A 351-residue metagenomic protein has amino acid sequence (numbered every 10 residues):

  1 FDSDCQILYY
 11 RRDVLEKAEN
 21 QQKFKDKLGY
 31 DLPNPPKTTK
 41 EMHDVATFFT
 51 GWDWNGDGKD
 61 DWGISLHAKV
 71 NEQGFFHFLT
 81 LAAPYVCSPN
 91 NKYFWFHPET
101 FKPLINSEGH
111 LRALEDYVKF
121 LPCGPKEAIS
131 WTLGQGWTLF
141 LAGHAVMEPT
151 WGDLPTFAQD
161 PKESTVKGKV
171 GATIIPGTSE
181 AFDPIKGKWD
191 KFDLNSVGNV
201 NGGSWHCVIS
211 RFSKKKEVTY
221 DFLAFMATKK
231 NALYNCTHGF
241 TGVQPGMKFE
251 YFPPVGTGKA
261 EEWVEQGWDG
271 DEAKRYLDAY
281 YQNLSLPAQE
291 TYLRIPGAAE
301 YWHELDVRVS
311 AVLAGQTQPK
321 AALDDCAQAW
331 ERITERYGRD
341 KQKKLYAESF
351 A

Functional and structural regions predicted by a protein language model:
F1-D31, H43, L66-P98, V197-S210 (+2 more regions): Periplasmic solute-binding protein
V14-K25, P122-C123, V166, F212-T219: Short helix-loop capping/hinge motifs at secondary-structure junctions, enriched in acidic/polar residues
L15, E41-F49, G134-H144, E148 (+2 more regions): Short helices/loops that flank or line small-molecule/ion binding pockets
L28-T38, A311-D325: Short, charged, surface-exposed loops that flank catalytic or proteolytic processing sites
T39-T50, H77, P84-L133, G171-E180: Glycine-centered hinge/linker elements that transmit conformational signals in sensory and ligand-binding systems
D57: Acidic carboxylate motifs that coordinate Ca2+ or other divalent cations, activating on Asp/Glu
V146-W151, G171: Paired acidic/hydrophobic, glycine-rich loop segments that form the ligand-binding mouth/hinge of periplasmic-binding
L154-T165, P176-V307, K341-A351: C-terminal lobe and pocket-closing loops of periplasmic/extracytoplasmic Venus-flytrap solute-binding proteins
